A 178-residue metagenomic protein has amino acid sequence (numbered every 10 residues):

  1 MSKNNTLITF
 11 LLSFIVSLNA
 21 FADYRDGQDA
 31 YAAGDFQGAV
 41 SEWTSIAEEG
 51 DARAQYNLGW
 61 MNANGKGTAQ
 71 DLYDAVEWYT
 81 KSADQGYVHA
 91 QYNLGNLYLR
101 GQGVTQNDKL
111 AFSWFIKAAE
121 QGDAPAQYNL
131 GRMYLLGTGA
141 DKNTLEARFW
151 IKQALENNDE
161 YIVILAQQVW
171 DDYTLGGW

Functional and structural regions predicted by a protein language model:
T9-S17: Bacterial N-terminal signal peptides
L18-A22: Sec/Tat signal peptide C-region and signal peptidase I cleavage site
D23-A30, E42, I46, N57-N64 (+3 more regions): Hydrophobic face of amphipathic alpha-helices that form TPR/SEL1-like repeat modules and related alpha-solenoid
D26, E146-W178: Terminal, low-structured helical/coil segments at or just beyond the last alpha-helical repeat
A30, G34-D35, E48-D51, N64-K66 (+8 more regions): Short helix-capping/linker turns of helical repeat alpha-solenoids
